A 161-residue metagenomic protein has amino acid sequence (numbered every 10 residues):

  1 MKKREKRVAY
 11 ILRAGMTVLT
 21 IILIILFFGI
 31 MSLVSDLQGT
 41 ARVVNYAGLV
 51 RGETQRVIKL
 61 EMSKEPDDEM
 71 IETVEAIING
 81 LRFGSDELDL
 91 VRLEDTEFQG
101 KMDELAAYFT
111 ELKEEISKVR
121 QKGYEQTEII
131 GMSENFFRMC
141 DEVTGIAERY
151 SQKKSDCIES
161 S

Functional and structural regions predicted by a protein language model:
K3-Y10, S32-G39, E94, K154: Juxtamembrane loop-transmembrane helix junctions in multi-pass integral membrane proteins, especially the extracellular
K6-L33: Extreme N-terminal signal-anchor transmembrane helix of membrane signaling/transducer proteins, especially in bacteria
L12-L19, K153-S161: N-terminal membrane-entry
T20-L26, E53, V57, G80-F83: Hydrophobic alpha-helical transmembrane segments of multi-pass membrane proteins
L23-S35, L90, E114-R120: Short, charged/polar, low-complexity loop and linker segments that flank or interrupt alpha-helical bundles
S32, D36-A47, S63-D67: Membrane-proximal amphipathic alpha-helices that sit immediately adjacent to an N-terminal transmembrane/signal-anchor
V44, L49, E53-L60, D103-E159: Extracytoplasmic
L60, P66-K118: Extracytoplasmic ligand-binding sensor domains of the Cache superfamily
